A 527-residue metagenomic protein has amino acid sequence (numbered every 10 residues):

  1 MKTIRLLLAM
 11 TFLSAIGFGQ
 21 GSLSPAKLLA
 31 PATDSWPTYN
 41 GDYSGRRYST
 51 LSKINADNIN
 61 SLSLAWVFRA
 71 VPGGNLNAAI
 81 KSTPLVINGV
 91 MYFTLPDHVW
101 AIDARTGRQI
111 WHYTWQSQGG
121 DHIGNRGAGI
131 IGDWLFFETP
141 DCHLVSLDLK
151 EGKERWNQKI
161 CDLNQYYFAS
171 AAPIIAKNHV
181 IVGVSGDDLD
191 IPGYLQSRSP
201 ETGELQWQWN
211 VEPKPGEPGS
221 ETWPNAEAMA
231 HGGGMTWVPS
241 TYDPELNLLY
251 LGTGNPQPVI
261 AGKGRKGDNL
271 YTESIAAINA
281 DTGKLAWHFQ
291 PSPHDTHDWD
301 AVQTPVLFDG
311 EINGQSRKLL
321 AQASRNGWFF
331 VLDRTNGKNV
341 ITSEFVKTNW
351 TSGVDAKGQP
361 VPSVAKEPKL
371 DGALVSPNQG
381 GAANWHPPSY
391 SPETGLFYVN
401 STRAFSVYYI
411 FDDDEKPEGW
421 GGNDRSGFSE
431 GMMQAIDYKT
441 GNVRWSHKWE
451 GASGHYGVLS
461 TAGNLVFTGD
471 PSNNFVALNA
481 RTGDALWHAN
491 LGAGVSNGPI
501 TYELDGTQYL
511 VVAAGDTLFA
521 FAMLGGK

Functional and structural regions predicted by a protein language model:
M1-R5: Positively charged n-region of N-terminal signal peptides that target proteins for export
L7-G17: Bacterial N-terminal signal peptides
Q20-S52: N-terminal pre-domain segments of enzymes
L28-P31, D57-N58, D103-R105, Y242-P244 (+1 more regions): Extracellular/periplasmic catalytic domains that process cell-envelope and extracellular macromolecules
W36-N40, A78-D97, G120-L144, F168-P192 (+6 more regions): Repeat-blade elements of multi-bladed beta-propeller folds
P37, Y43-S49, G73-N77, V259-I260 (+1 more regions): Short, solvent-exposed loop/turn elements at domain surfaces
S44-R69, G73, T83: Non-catalytic accessory segments flanking enzyme active sites
D57-V71, V99-G120, I131, H143-N164 (+7 more regions): Extracytoplasmic/lumenal domain signature
